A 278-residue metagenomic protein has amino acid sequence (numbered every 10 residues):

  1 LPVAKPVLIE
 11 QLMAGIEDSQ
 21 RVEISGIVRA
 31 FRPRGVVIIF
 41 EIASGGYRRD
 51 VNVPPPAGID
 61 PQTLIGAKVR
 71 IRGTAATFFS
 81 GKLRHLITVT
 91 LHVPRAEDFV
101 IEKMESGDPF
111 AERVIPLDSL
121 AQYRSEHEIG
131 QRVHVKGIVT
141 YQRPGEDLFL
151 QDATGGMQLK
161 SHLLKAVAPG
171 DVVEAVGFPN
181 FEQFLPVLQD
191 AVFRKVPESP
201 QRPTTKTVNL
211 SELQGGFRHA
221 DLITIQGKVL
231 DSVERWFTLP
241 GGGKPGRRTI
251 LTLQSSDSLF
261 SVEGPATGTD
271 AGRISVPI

Functional and structural regions predicted by a protein language model:
L1-I278: OB-fold single-stranded nucleic acid-binding module
